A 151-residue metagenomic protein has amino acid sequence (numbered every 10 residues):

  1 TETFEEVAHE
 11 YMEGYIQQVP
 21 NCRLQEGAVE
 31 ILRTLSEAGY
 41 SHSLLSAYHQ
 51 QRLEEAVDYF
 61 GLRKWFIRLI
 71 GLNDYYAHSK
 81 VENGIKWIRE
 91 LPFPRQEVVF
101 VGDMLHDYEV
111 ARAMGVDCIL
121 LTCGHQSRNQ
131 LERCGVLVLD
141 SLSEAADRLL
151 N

Functional and structural regions predicted by a protein language model:
E13-L44, Q50-V57, V81: Short, acidic loop-to-helix structural element flanking the phosphoryl-transfer center in phosphate-processing enzymes
R23-G27, Y48, Y75, D103 (+1 more regions): Short beta->alpha linker loops
G27, R52-E55, V110, Q130 (+1 more regions): Phosphate- and divalent-cation-binding pockets in alpha/beta enzyme and binding domains that engage nucleotide-derived
R63-H78: A short, structured active-site edge motif that brings together acidic residues
R63-I67, P94, L139: Conserved H-loop
K80-R112: Conserved Lys-Pro-Asp/Glu-containing loop-to-beta segment of HAD-superfamily phosphomonoesterases, centered on
V99-L139: Acidic, Mg2+-coordinating phosphoryl-transfer loop and its flanking beta/alpha structural elements, shared across
A145-N151: Short amphipathic alpha-helix with an adjacent loop that forms part of the alpha/beta core around
